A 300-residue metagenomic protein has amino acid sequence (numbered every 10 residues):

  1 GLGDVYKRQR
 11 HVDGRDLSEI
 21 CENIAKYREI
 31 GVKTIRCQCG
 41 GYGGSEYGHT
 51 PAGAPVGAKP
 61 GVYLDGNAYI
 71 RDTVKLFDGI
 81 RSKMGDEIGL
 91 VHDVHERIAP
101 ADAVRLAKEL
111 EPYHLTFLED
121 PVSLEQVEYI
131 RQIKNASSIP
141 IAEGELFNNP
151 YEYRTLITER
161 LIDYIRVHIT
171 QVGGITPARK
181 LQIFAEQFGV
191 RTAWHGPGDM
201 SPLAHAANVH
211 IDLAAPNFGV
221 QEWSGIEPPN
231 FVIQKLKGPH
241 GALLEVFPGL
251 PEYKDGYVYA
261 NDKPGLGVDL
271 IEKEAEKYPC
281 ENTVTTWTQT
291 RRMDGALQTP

Functional and structural regions predicted by a protein language model:
G1-Y6: Short, small-residue-biased leader/transition segments that mark boundaries at the very start of proteins
R8-I133: Metal-dependent enolase-superfamily TIM-barrel catalytic cores that perform enediolate-based chemistry
R15-D16, D65-D72, G173, G196 (+2 more regions): Catalytic cores of large soluble enzymes that bind and process phosphate-bearing ligands
K108, H114-F117, S123-P264: Shared catalytic-loop signature of beta/alpha-barrel
P264-P300: Extended hydrophobic packing segments that form well-structured cores
